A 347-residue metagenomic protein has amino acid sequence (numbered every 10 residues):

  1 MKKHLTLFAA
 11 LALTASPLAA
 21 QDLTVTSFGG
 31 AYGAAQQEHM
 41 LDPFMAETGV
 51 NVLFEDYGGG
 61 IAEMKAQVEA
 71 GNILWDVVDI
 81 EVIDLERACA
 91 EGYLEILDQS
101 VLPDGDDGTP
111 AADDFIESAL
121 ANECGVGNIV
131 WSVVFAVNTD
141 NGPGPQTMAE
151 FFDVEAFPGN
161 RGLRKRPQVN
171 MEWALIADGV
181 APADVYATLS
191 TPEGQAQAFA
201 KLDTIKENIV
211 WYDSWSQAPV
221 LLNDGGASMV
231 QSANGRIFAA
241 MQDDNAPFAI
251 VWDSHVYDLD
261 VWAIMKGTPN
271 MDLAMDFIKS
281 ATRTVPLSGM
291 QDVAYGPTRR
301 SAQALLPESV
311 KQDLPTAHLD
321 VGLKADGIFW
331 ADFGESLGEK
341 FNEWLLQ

Functional and structural regions predicted by a protein language model:
S16-A20: Sec/Tat signal peptide C-region and signal peptidase I cleavage site
Q21-A88: Early extracytoplasmic/lumenal segment of secretory-pathway proteins
G30-A35, E81-L85, C89-V210, S214-Q217: Extracytoplasmic ligand-binding site segments that recognize negatively charged/polar headgroups
N72-D79, W211-Y212, S228-A233, A249: Paired acidic/hydrophobic, glycine-rich loop segments that form the ligand-binding mouth/hinge of periplasmic-binding
L85-R87, M229-P247: A ligand-binding cleft/hinge motif common to bilobed small-molecule-binding domains
W131, Q195-I205, Q242-K266, A302: Periplasmic-binding protein-like
V256, D260, M265-K324: Mature extracytoplasmic/periplasmic domains
E308-Q347: Extracellular/periplasmic bilobal clamshell ligand-binding domains
